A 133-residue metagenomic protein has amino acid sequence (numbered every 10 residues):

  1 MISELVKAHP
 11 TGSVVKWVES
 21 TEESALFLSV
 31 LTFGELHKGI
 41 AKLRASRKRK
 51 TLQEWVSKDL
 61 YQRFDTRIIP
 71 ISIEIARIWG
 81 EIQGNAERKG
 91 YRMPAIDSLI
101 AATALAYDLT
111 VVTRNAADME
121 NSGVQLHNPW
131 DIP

Functional and structural regions predicted by a protein language model:
M1, T32, I75, I100 (+1 more regions): Alpha-helix capping/helix-boundary segments
M1-T32, A41-K58, P133: Short, well-structured N-terminal submotif of metal-dependent ribonuclease cores
E4-L5, W17, G39, W79 (+2 more regions): Residues that scaffold the ATP/ADP-binding catalytic core of kinase and kinase-like folds
K16-S20, D59-L60, I68, A101-T103 (+1 more regions): Short secondary-structure boundary/capping segments
K38-R44, D65-T110: Active-site neighborhoods of divalent-metal-dependent phosphate/nucleic-acid chemistry enzymes
L99-P133: Acidic, PIN/NYN-like endoribonuclease modules and their adjacent C-terminal/linker elements
